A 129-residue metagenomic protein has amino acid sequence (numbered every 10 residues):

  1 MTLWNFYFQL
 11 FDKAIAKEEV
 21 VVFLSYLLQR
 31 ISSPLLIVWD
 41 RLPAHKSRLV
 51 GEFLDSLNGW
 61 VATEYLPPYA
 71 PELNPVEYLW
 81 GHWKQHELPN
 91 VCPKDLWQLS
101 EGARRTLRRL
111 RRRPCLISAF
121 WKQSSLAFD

Functional and structural regions predicted by a protein language model:
M1-D129: Short functional hotspots at interaction and active-site rims
